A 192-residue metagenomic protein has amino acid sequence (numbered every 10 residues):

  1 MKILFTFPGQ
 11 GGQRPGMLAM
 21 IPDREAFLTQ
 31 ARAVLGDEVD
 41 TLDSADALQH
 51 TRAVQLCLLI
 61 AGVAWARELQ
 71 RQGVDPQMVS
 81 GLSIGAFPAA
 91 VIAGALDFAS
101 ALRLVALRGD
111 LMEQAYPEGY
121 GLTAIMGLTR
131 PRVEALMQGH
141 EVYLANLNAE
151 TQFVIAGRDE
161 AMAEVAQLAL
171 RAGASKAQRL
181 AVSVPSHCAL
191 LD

Functional and structural regions predicted by a protein language model:
M1-S80, I155: Helix-rich "cap/lid" substructures immediately adjacent to catalytic or cofactor-binding pockets
G11-G12, D37, A93-D192: Alpha/beta catalytic cores of group-transfer enzymes, especially the acyltransferase/condensing modules of polyketide
T29-Q30, I60, A64, A86-F87 (+3 more regions): A broad detector of short, well-ordered amphipathic alpha-helices that serve as recognition/interaction surfaces
D40-L48, P88, K176-L180: A short small-residue
A45-D46, S80-I84, G109, Y120-A124: Short, glycine/charge-rich beta-strand/loop segments that flank catalytic centers and engage negatively charged groups
G62, Q77, G81-G85, A89 (+2 more regions): Gly/Ala-rich beta-loop-alpha elbow adjacent to hydrolase catalytic centers
